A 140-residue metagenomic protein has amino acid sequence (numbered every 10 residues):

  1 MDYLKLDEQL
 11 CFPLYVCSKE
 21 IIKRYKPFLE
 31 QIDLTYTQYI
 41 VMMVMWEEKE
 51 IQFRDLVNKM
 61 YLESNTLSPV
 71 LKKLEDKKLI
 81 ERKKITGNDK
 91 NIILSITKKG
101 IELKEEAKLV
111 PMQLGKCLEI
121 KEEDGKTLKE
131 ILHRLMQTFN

Functional and structural regions predicted by a protein language model:
M1-I32: N-terminal leader segment of winged-helix/HTH proteins
P13, I40-M43, E102: Pre-recognition alpha-helix immediately N-terminal to the DNA-recognition helix within helix-turn-helix or winged-helix
Y15, M43-E47, K108: Short, locally clustered residues in the helix-turn-helix/winged-helix DNA-binding domain
C17, I21-R24, M60, L103-K121 (+2 more regions): Alpha-helical linker/hinge and terminal dimerization helices associated with HTH transcriptional regulators
S18, Y36-Q38, G100: The N-cap/first-turn positions of alpha helices within or immediately adjacent to helix-turn-helix DNA-binding domains
K23-E63: N-terminal helix-turn-helix DNA-binding core of bacterial DNA-binding proteins
F53-R54, N65, K72, I92: Residues within helix-turn-helix
K72-E130: Charged, amphipathic alpha-helical coiled-coil/dimerization segments
